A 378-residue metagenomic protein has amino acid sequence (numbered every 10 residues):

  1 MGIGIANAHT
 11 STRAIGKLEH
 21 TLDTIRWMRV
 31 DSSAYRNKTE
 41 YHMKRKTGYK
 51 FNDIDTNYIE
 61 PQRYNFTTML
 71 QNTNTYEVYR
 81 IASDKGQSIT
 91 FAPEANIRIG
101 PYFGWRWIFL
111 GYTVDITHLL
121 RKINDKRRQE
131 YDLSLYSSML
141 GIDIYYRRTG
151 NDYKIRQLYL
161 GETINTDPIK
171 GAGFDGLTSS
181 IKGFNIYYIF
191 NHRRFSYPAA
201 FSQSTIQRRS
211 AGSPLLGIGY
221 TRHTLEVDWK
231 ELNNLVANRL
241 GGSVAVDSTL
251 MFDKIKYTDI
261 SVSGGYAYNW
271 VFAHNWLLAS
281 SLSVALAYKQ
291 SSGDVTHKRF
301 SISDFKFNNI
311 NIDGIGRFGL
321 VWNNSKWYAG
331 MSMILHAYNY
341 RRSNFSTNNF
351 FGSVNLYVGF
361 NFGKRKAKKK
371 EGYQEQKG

Functional and structural regions predicted by a protein language model:
G2-P61, K366-G378: Sec-dependent signal peptide cleavage junction
M43, K50-N65, N191-G212, V227 (+2 more regions): Short loop/turn motifs that connect adjacent beta-strands in outer-membrane beta-barrel proteins
Q62-T68, I97, R106-I108, S138-I142 (+5 more regions): Outer-envelope beta-barrel architecture signal
L70, I99-W105, Y131-S137, F184-F190 (+5 more regions): Residues on the lipid-exposed face of transmembrane beta-strands in outer-membrane beta-barrel proteins
N72-V78, W105-F109, V114-L120, S137-M139 (+7 more regions): Transmembrane beta-strands of outer-membrane beta-barrel pores
T90, R98, Y153-Y159, P168-I181 (+4 more regions): Extracellular/periplasm-exposed beta-strand and loop segments of Gram-negative cell-envelope proteins, dominated by
Q157-Q207, G212: Hydrophobic alpha-helical segments and helix pairs
G183-I186, F350-G378: Outer-membrane beta-barrel "beta-signal"
